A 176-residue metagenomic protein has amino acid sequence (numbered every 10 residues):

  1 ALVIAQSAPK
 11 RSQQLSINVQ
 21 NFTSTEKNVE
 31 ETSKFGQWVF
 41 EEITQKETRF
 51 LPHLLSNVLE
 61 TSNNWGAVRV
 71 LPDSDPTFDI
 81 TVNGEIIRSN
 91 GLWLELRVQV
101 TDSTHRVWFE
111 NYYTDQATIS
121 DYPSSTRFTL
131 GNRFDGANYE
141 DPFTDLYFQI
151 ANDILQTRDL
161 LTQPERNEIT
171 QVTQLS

Functional and structural regions predicted by a protein language model:
A1-S12, F109, A117-S176: C-terminal/domain-edge helix-coil "capping" segments
L2-R11, T32-G36, K46-R49, S89 (+1 more regions): Short charge-dense sequence patches
Q13-L15, V19-P76, L160: N-terminal segment of the mature soluble domain
I17-V19, A67-V98: A short, hydrophobic beta-strand-centered structural micro-motif
I17-V19, L55, L59, G84 (+3 more regions): Generic structural hydrophobic/aromatic packing signal, biased to beta-strands
E41-Q45, S74, I80, R133-E140: Short, charged/polar micro-motifs that form catalytic or ligand-binding hotspots
G84-F128: Amphipathic beta-strand/beta-sheet edge segments enriched in Tyr/Trp
